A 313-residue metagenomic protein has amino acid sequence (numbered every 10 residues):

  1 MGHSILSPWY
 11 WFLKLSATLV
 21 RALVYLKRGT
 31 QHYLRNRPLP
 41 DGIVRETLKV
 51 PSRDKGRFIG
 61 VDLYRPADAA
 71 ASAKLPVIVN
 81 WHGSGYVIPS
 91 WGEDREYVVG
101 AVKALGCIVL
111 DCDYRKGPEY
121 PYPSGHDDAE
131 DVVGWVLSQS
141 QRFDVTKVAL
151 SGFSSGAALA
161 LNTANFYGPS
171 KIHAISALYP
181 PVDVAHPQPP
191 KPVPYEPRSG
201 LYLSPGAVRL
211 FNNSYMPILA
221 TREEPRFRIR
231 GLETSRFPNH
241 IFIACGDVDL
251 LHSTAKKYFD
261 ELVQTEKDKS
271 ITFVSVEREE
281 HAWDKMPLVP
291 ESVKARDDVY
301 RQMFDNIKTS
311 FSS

Functional and structural regions predicted by a protein language model:
M1-A67: A glycine/proline-hinged amphipathic helix-loop "lid/cap" segment that gates access to hydrophobic ligand pockets
L6-S7, K49-S313: Alpha/beta-hydrolase superfamily serine-hydrolase fold, recognizing
